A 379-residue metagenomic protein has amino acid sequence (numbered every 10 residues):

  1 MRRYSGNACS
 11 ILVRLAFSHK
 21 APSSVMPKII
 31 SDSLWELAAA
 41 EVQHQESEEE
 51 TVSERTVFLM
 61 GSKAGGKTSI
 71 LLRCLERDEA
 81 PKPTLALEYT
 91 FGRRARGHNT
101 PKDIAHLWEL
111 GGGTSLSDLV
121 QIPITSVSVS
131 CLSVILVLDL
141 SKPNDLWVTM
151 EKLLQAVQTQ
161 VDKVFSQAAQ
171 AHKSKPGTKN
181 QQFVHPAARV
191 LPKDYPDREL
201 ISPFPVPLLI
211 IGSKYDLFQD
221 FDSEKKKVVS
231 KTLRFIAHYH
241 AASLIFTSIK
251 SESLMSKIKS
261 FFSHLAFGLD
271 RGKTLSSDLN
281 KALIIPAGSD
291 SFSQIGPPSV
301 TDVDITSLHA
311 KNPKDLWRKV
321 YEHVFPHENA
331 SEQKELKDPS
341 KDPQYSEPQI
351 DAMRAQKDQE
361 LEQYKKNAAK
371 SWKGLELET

Functional and structural regions predicted by a protein language model:
M1-S62, F91-A95, I104, L116-S117: Short, flexible boundary segments at extreme N-termini or domain junctions of P-loop NTPases and their
V42-H44, E48-E50, L75-H106, G113-D118 (+2 more regions): Switch I (effector-binding) loop of TRAFAC-class P-loop GTPase G-domains
E46, E50, I70-E76, K82-L87 (+6 more regions): Short coil/turn segments at secondary-structure boundaries
R55-L75: Glycine-rich phosphate-binding P-loop
D118-P143, W147-Q167, K179-Q182: Inter-motif core of Ras-like GTPase G domains
V137-K142, F165-A188, Y195-E224, L244-S256 (+1 more regions): G-domain G4 guanine-recognition motif of GTPases
F218-D290: Canonical P-loop GTPase G-domain recognition
D302, T306-T379: Extended non-globular C-terminal regions
